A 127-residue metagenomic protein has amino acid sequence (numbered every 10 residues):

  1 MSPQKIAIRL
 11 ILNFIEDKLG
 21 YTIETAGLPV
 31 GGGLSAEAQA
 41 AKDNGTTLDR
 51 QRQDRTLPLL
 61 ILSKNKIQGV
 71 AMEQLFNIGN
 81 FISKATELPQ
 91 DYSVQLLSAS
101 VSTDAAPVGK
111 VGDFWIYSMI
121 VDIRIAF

Functional and structural regions predicted by a protein language model:
M1-A26, A40-F127: Charged, amphipathic alpha-helical segments and their flanking helix caps
L28-V30: Conserved beta-strand edge residues that scaffold enzyme active sites
G32-A40: A short, hydrophobic beta-strand-centered structural micro-motif
